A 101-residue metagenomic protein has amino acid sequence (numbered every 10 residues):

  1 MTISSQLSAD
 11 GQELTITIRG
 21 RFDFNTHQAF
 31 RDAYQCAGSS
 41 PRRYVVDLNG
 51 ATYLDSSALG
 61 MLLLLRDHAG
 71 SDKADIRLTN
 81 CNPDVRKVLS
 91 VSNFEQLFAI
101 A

Functional and structural regions predicted by a protein language model:
S4-R31, G50: STAS-typified acidic loop motif
F24-L97: Amphipathic alpha-helical interaction surfaces in cytosolic regulatory modules
A99-A101: Short acidic-hydrophobic, aromatic-tinged amphipathic segments that line or gate anion-handling sites
